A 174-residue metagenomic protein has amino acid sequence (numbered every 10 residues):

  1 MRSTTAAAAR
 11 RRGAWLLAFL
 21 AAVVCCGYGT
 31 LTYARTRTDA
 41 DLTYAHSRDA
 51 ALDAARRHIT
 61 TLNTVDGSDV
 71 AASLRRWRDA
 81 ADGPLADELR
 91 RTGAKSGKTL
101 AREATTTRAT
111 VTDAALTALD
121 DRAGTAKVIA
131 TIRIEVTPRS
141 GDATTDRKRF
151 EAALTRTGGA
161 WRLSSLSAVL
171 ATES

Functional and structural regions predicted by a protein language model:
M1-L42: Amphipathic, hydrophobic N-terminal targeting peptides for secretion and organelle import
H46-R102, T106: Core segments of small alpha/beta cavity-forming domains
A94, D121, T131-E135, T155-G159 (+1 more regions): Solvent-exposed coil/turn segments that connect beta secondary-structure elements in extracytoplasmic/periplasmic
R102-R139: Surface-exposed, charged secondary-structure patches
A123-I129, R147-E151, W161: Structural motif
R139-T144, S164: Solvent-exposed, non-transmembrane alpha-helical starts
R149-S174: Short beta-strand edge/turn micro-motifs at domain boundaries
